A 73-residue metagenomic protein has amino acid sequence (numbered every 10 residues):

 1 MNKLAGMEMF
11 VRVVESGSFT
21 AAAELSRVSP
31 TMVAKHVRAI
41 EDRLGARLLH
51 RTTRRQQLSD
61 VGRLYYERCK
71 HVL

Functional and structural regions predicted by a protein language model:
M1-V11, S16, A34, R63-Y66 (+1 more regions): Short alpha-helical elements of helix-turn-helix
R12-R27: Short helix-boundary/capping micro-motifs
T20, S29, T52-T53, S59: Ser/Thr-centric signal marking residues that sit in or immediately flank functional binding/regulatory motifs
E24-L25, D42, R63: Alpha-helical residues within the helix-turn-helix
S29, H36-A39: Residues within the DNA-recognition helix of helix-turn-helix
E41-L58: A short LG(V/I)-centered, amphipathic sequence patch enriched for acidic residue(s) preceding the LG motif
